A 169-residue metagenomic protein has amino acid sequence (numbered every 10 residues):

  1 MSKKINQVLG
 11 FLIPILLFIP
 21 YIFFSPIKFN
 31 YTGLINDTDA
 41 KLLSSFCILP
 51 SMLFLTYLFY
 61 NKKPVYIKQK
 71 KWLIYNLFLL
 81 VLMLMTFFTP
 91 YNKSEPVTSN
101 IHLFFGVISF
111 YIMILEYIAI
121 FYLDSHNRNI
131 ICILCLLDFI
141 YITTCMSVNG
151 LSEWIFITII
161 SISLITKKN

Functional and structural regions predicted by a protein language model:
M1-I67: N-terminal topogenic module of multi-pass integral membrane proteins
K4-L12, V65-L79, D124-L134: Membrane-interfacial loop-to-transmembrane alpha-helix junctions, especially the N-terminal start
F11-L17, S44-L58, I108-I120, F156-N169: Hydrophobic cores of alpha-helical transmembrane segments in multi-pass inner/ER membrane proteins, independent
L16-I22, L79-F88, L136-M146: Aromatic-anchored segments of alpha-helical transmembrane domains
K28-N30, Y60-P64, F87-P96, I140-V148: Juxtamembrane "helix-exit" motif on the non-cytosolic side of transmembrane helices
G33-L42, Y91-G106, T144-W154: Membrane-helix interface and helix-disruption motif detector
Y75-C132: Membrane-proximal helix-loop-helix units in multi-pass membrane proteins
D124-N169: Terminal transmembrane helical module of multi-pass membrane proteins
